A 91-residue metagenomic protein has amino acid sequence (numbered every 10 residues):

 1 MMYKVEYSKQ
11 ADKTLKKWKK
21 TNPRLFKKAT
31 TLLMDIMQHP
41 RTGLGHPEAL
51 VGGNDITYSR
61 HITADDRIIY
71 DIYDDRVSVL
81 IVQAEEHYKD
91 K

Functional and structural regions predicted by a protein language model:
M1-K4, D12-K27, T31, V51 (+1 more regions): Enriched for short, Lys/Arg-rich terminal
K4-V5, G43: Residues that recognize and position ribonucleotide moieties
S8: Residue-level signal for threonine
M34-R60: A short, surface-exposed loop/turn module that caps and links secondary-structure elements
